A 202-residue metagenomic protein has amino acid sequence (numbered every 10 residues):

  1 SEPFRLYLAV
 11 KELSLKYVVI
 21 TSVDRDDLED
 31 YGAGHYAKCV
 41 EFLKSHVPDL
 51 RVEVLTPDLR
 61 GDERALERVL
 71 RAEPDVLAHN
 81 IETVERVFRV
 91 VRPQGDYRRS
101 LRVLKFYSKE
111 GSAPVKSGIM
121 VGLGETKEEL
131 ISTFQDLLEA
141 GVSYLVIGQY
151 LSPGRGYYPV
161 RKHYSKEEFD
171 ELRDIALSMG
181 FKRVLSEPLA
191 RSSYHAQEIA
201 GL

Functional and structural regions predicted by a protein language model:
E2-L13, Y17-D26: Extended interfacial segments that mediate partner engagement and assembly in macromolecular machines
F4-R5, K11-S14, K38-L50, R64 (+2 more regions): Auxiliary Fe-S-binding modules of radical SAM enzymes
V18-I20, V52, L77-H79, L145 (+1 more regions): Hydrophobic residues within beta-strands of alpha/beta enzymes
V18-K38, G124-E129: Conserved glycine-rich "GG(E/T)P / GGGxP" loop and the immediately following alpha-helix in the radical SAM core
V23-R25, P57, I81-V84, Q149-Y150 (+1 more regions): Short, ordered loop/turn segments at secondary-structure junctions
D24-E29, E85-V91, P153-P159, H195: A short acidic, helix-capping loop that chelates divalent metal ions and anchors anionic groups
D27-C39, D62, R86-V87, V91-R102: Active-site-adjacent beta->alpha loops and helix N-cap segments on the catalytic face of soluble alpha/beta enzymes
